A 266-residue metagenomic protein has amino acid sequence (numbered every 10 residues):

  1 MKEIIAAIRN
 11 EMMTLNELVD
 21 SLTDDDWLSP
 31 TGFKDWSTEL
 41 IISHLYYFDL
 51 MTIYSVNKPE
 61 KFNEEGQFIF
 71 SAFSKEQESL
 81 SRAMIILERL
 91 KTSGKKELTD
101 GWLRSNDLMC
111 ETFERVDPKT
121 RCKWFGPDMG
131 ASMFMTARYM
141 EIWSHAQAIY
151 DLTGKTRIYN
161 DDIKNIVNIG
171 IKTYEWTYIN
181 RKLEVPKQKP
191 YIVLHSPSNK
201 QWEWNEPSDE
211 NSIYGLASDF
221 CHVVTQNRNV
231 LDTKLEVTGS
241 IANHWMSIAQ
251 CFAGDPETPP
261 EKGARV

Functional and structural regions predicted by a protein language model:
M1-E3, L50-L108, E114, D162-I163: Short, helix-capping/interhelical loops that line the mouth of catalytic, cofactor-, or ligand-binding pockets
M1-S43, T52: An N-terminal domain-cap segment
I5-I8, T99-W102, M135-R138: Hydrophobic packing residues in well-ordered alpha-helices of helical domains and bundles
M12, N16, D20, D49-I53 (+3 more regions): Structural signal for well-ordered, non-membrane alpha-helices
D20-T31, N106-F134: Acidic interhelical loop/turn segments
L28-A72, W124-I179, F220: Short, contiguous alpha-helical
N180-V224: Glycine/small-residue-rich hydrophobic helix-like segments
S208-V266: C-terminal interaction segments
